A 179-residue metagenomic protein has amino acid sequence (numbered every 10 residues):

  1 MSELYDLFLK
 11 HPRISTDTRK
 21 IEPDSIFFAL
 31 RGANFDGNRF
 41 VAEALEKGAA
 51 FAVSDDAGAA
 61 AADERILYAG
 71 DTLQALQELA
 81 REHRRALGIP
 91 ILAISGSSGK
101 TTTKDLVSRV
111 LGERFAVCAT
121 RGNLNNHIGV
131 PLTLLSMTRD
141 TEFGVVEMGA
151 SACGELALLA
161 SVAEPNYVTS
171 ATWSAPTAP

Functional and structural regions predicted by a protein language model:
M1-E78, E82: N-terminal leader/targeting and accessory segments in enzymes
A75-P179: Phosphate-binding loop of NTP-binding sites
